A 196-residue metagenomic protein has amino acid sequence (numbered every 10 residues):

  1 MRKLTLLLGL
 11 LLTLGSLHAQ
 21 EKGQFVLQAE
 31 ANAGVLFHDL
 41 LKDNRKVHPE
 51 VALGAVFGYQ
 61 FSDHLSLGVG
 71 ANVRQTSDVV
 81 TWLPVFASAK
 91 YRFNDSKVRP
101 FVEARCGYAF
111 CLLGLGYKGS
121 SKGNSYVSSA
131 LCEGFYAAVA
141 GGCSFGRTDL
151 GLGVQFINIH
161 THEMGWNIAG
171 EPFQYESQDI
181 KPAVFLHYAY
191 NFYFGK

Functional and structural regions predicted by a protein language model:
M1-F25, F192-K196: Bacterial Sec-dependent N-terminal signal peptides
E21, R45-P49, V79-T81, S129-F135 (+1 more regions): Short sequence motifs at beta-strands and strand-loop junctions characteristic of Gram-negative outer-membrane
Q24, A33-V35, V56-K122, S129-R147 (+1 more regions): Gram-negative (and chloroplast) outer-membrane scaffold detector with strong preference for beta-barrel transmembrane
Q28-V56: N-terminal targeting signals for Sec/Tat export/insertion, comprising classic cleavable signal peptides
D39-D43, V73-Q75, S120-S129, G170-Q178: Extracellular loop and loop/strand-boundary signature of outer-membrane beta-barrel proteins
H48, V85-F86, K118-N124, G165-F173: Flexible, surface-exposed loop regions and adjacent strand-edge segments of Gram-negative outer-membrane beta-barrel
L152, F156-E163: C-terminal beta-signal and adjacent terminal beta-strands/loops of Gram-negative outer-membrane beta-barrel proteins
T161-H187: Outer-membrane beta-barrel proteins, especially TonB-dependent receptors
